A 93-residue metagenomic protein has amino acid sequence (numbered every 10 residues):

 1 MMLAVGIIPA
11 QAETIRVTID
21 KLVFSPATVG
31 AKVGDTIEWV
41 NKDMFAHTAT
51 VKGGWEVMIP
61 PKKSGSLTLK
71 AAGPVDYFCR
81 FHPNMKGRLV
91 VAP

Functional and structural regions predicted by a protein language model:
M1-P93: Extracytoplasmic copper-binding redox domains, predominantly the cupredoxin/blue-copper superfamily
